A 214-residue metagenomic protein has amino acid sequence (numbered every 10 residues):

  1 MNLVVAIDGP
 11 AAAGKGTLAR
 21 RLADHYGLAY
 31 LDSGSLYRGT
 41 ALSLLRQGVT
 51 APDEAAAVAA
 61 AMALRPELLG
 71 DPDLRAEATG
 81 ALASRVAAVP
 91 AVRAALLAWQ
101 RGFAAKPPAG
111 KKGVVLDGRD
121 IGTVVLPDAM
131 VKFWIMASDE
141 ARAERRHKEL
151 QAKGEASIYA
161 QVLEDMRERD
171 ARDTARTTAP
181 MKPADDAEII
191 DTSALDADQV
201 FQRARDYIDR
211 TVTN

Functional and structural regions predicted by a protein language model:
I7: Hydrophobic anchor at the beta1->P-loop junction of P-loop NTPases
P10: P-loop (Walker A) phosphate-binding loop of NTP-binding proteins
A13: ATP-binding Walker
G16: Walker A/P-loop
A23-S33, V49-T50: Post-Walker A helix-loop "phosphate-sensing" segment adjacent to the P-loop in P-loop NTPases
L36-G113, T123, E140-E144, K148 (+5 more regions): ATP-dependent small-molecule kinase phosphotransfer cores that center on conserved nucleotide phosphate-binding segments
M130-V131, K182-A197: Phosphate-binding beta-loop-alpha motif at adenosine-nucleotide cofactor sites
